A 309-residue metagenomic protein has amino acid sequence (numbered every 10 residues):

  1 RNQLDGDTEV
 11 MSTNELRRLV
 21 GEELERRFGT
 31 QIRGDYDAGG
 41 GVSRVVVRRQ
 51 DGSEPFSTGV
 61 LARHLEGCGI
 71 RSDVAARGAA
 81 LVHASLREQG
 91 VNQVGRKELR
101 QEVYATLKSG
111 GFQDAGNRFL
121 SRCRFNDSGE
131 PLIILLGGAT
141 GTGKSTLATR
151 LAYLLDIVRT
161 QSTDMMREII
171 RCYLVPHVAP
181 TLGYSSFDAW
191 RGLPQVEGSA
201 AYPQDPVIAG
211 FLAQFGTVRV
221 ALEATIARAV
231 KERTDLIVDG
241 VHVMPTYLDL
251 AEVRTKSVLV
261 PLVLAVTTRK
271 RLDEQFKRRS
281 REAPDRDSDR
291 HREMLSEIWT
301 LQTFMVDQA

Functional and structural regions predicted by a protein language model:
R1-E23, L65-A75, L86-R96: N-terminal alpha-helical targeting/anchoring segments
R1-N2, R17, G21, Y36-D37 (+4 more regions): Short, well-structured alpha-helical segments
E22, R27, D73-I133: Extreme N-terminal, non-catalytic leader segments that precede Walker-type/kinase nucleotide-binding cores
I133-L155: Glycine-rich phosphate-binding P-loop
D156-Y173: Short beta-strand-centered segment that lines the nucleotide-binding/catalytic pocket of NTP-utilizing
V158, K231-V238, V260: Loop/turn-to-beta-strand initiation segments
R171-T234: Conserved nucleotide-sensing/catalytic segment adjacent to the nucleotide-binding pocket in NTP-handling enzymes
S257-T303: A glycine- and Lys/Arg-enriched "phosphate-lid" helix/loop adjacent to the NTP-binding pocket of small-molecule kinases
